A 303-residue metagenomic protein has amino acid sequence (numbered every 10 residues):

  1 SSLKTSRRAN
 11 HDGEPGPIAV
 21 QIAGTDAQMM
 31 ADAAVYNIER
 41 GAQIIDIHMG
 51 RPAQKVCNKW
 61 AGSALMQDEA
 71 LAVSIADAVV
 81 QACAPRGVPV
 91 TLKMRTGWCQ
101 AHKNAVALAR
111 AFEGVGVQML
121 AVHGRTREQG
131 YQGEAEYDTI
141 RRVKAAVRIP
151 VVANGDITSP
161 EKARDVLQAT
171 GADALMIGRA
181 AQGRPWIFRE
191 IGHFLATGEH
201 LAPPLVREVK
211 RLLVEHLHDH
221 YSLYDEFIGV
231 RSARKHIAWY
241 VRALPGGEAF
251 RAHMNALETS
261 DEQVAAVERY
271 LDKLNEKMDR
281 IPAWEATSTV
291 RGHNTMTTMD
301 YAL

Functional and structural regions predicted by a protein language model:
S1, P52, A61-G62, R127 (+2 more regions): Glycine-rich, flexible loop/turn motifs
S1-R40: Glycine-rich, positively charged N-terminal anion/phosphate-binding segment
E14, Q21, K59-S63, H200 (+1 more regions): Short coil/turn segments at secondary-structure junctions
P15-A19, T91, R251: Short, solvent-exposed beta-strand edge segments and adjacent coil->beta transition regions
Q28-I45, M49-A61, E69-I149, D165 (+1 more regions): Alpha/beta enzyme core
M66: Aromatic- and acidic-residue-enriched carbohydrate-binding clefts of CAZyme catalytic domains
P89, A101-M119, Y131, D138 (+2 more regions): Alpha/beta catalytic cores of nucleotide-metabolism and tRNA/nucleoside-modifying enzymes
